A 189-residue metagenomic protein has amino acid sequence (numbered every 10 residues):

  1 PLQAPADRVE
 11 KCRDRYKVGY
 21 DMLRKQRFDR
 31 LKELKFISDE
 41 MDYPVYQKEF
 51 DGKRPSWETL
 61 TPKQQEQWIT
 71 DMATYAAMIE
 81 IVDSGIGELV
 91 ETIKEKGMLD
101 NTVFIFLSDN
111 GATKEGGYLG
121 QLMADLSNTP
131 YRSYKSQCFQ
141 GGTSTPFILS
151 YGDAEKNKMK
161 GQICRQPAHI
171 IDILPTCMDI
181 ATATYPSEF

Functional and structural regions predicted by a protein language model:
P1-R27, P44-T74, T113-G120, A154: Active-site His/acidic residue clusters
V9-R13, F28-K32, A76-I79, D83-V90 (+3 more regions): Non-transmembrane alpha-helical segments in soluble domains of secreted/periplasmic/extracellular proteins
D14, G87-E91, G120-F189: Substrate-binding rim/cap in mid-to-C-terminal beta-strand-loop elements of soluble/periplasmic
Y20-D21, M72-Y75, I79, A124 (+1 more regions): Solvent-exposed, acidic/flexible segments
L23, I37-E40: Active-site-adjacent helix-turn-beta-strand microarchitecture at beta-sheet edges that either contains or buttresses
L34-I37, N110-K114, A154, I180-P186: Phosphate/oxyanion-binding loops and surfaces in catalytic or ligand/nucleic-acid-binding neighborhoods
S38, M98-F104, L126, T143-T145: Loop/turn elements at helix/coil->beta-strand transitions in domains of secreted/extracellular proteins
M41-F50, I81-L119: Metal-dependent active-site segment of extracytoplasmic phospho-/sulfohydrolases and closely related
